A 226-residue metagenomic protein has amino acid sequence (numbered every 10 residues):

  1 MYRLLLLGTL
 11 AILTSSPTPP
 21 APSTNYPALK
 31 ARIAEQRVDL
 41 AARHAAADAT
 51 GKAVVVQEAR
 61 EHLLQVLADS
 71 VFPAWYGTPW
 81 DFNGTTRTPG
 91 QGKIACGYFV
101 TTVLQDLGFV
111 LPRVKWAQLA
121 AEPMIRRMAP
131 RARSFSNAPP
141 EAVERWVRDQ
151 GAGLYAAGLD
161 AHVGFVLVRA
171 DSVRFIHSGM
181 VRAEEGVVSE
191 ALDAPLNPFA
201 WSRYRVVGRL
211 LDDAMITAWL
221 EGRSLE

Functional and structural regions predicted by a protein language model:
M1-L5: Bacterial N-terminal signal peptides that target proteins for export
L6-A21: Bacterial Sec-dependent signal peptides at the C-terminal "C-region" and cleavage site
T18-Q118: N-terminal capping segments
Q65, D69-S70, S136, A191 (+1 more regions): Alpha-helical interaction segments
P79, G84-T86, K115, M128-A132 (+2 more regions): Solvent-exposed, flexible loop/coil residues
Q118-V188: ...with weaker cross-activation on analogous glycine-rich loops/strands in unrelated enzymes
V173-R174, S178-A183, V187-E226: Low-complexity, Gly/Ser/Thr/Pro-rich intrinsically disordered linker/tail segments
